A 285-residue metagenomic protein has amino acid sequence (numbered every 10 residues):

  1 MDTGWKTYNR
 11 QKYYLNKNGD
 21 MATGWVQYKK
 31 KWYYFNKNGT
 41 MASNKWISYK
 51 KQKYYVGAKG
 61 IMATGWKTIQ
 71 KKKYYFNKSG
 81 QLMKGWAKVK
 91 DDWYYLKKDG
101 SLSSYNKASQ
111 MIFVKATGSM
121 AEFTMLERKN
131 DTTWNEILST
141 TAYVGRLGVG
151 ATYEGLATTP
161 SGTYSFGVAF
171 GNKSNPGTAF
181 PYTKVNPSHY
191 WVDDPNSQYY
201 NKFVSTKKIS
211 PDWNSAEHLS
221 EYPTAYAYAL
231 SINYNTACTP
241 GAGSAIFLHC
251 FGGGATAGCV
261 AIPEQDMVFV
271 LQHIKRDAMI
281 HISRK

Functional and structural regions predicted by a protein language model:
M1-Y105: Extracellular adhesion/carbohydrate-binding repeat motifs centered on closely spaced tryptophans
S104-T256, M267-A278, R284-K285: Cell wall/extracellular polymer interaction/catalysis modules
A257-I262: Extended catalytic/binding region for NAD+/ADP-ribose chemistry, centered on the ART fold
